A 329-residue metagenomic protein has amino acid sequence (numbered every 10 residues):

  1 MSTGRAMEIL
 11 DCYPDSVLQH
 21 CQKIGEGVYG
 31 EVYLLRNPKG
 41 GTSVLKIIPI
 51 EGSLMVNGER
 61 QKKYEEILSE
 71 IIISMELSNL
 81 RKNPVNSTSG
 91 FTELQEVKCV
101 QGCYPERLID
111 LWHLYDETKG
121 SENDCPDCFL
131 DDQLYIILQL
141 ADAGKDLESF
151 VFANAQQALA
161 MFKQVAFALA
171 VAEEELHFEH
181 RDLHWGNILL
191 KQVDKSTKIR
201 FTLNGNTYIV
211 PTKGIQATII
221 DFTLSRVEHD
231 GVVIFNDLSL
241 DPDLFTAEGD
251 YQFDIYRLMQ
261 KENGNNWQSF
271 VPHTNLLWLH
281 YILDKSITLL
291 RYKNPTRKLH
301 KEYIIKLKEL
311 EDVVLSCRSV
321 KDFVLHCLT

Functional and structural regions predicted by a protein language model:
M1-Q22: Juxta-kinase regulatory segment immediately upstream of eukaryotic protein kinase catalytic domains
C21-G27, V32: Protein kinase glycine-rich loop
Y29, P38-G40, P49-S53, S74 (+6 more regions): Conserved beta-strand elements of beta-rich interaction domains across eukaryotes, especially beta-propellers
N37-E106: ATP-binding glycine-rich loop module of kinase domains
P84-Q157, H229-F235: Conserved structural core of kinase catalytic domains
A153-H180, W185, D194-K195: Conserved kinase catalytic-core helix
H184-R257, E262-N265: Catalytic activation segment of kinase domains across protein kinase-like and atypical kinase folds
A247-T329: Helical subdomain adjoining the active site within ATP-dependent kinase catalytic cores
